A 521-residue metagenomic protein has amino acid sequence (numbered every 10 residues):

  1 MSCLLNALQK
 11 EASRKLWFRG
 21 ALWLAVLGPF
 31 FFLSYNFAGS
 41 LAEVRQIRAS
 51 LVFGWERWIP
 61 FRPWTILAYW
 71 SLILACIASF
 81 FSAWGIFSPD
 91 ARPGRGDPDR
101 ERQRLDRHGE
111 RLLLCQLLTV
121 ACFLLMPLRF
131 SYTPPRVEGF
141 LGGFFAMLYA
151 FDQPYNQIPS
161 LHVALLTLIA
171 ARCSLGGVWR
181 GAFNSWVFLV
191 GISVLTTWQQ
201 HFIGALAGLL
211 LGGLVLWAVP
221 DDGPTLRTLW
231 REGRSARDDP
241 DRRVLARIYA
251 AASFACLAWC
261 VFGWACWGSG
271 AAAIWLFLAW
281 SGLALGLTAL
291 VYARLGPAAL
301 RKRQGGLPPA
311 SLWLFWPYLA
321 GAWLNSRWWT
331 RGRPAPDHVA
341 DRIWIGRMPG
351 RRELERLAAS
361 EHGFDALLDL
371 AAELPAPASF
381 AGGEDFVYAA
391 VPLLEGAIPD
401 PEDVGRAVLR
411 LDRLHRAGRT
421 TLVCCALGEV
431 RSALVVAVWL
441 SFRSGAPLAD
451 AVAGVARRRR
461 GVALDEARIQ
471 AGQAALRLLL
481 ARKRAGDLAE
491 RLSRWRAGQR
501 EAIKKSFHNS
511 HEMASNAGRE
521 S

Functional and structural regions predicted by a protein language model:
M1-C76, P135, A293-L307: N-terminal transmembrane-helix/juxtamembrane module of multi-pass inner/ER membrane proteins
M1-W17, P89-R100, P224-L245: Membrane-interfacial, low-structure loops and terminal tails that flank and connect transmembrane helices in multi-pass
F32-L33, Q116-C122, S185-W198, C256-F262: Aromatic-anchored segments of alpha-helical transmembrane domains
S40-S50, G54, W84-G181, V190-G191 (+5 more regions): Membrane-interface loops
A68-A75, S160-L165, L206-L210: Membrane-embedded alpha-helical segments of multi-pass membrane proteins, especially the transmembrane helices
L141-L148, W323-V423, L427, V438-K483: Cysteine-based protein phosphatase catalytic domain of the PTP/DSP
Q157, F188-V215: Interfacial helix-loop-helix junctions of multi-pass membrane proteins
G223, R227-N325, P334, L409-T420 (+1 more regions): PTP/DSP superfamily signal
